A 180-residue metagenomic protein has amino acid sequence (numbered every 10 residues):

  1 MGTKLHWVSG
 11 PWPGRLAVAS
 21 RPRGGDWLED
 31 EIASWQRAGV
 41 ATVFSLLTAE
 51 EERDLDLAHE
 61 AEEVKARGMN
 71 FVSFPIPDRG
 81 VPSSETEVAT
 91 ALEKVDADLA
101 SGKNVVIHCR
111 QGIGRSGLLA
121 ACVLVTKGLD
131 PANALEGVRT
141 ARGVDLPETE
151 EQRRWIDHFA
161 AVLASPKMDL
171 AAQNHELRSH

Functional and structural regions predicted by a protein language model:
M1-V106, L119-H180: Cys-dependent protein tyrosine phosphatase-like superfamily
C109: Short cysteine clusters
G112: Conserved G/P- and acidic residue-centered "switch" motifs that form tight phosphate/ATP-binding loops in soluble
S116: Ser/Thr-glycine-rich phosphate-binding loops at phosphate-binding pockets of nucleotides, nucleotide cofactors
